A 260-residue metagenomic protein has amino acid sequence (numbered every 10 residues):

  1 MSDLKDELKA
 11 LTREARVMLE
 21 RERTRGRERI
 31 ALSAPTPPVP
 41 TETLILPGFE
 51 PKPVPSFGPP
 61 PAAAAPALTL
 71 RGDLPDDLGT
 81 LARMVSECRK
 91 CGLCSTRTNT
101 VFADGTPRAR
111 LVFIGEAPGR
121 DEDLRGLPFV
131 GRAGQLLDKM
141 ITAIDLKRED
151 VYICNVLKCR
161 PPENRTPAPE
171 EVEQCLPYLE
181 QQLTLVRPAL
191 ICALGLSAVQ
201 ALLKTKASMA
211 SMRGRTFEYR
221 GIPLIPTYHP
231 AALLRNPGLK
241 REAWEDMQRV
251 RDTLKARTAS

Functional and structural regions predicted by a protein language model:
R13, R21, E28-A31, P37-S260: A polyanion-binding, active-site-adjacent surface
